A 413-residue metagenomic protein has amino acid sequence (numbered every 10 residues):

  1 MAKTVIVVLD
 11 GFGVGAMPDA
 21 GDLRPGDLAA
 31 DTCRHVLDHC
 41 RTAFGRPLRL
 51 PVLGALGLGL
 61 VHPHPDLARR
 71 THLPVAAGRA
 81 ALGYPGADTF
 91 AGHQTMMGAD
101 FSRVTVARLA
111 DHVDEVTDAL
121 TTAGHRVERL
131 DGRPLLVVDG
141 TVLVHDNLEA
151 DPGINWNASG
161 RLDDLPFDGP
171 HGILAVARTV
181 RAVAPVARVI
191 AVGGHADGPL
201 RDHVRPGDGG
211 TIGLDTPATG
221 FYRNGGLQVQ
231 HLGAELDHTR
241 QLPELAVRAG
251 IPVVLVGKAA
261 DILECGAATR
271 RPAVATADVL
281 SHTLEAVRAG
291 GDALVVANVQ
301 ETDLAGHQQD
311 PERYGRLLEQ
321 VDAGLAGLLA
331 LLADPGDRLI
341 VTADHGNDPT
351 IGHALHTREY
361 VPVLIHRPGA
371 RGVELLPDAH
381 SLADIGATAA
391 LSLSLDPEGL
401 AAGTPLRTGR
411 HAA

Functional and structural regions predicted by a protein language model:
M1-A413: Feature captures the catalytic ectodomains and active-site-proximal regions of enzymes that hydrolyze or transfer
